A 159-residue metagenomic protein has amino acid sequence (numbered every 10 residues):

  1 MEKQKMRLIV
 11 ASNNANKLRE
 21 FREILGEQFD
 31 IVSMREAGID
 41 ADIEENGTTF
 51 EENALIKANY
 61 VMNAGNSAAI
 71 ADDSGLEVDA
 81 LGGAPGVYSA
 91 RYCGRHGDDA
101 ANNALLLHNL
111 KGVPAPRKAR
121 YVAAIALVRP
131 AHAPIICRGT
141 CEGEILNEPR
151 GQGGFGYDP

Functional and structural regions predicted by a protein language model:
E2-I9, A15-P159: Anionic-ligand binding patches
